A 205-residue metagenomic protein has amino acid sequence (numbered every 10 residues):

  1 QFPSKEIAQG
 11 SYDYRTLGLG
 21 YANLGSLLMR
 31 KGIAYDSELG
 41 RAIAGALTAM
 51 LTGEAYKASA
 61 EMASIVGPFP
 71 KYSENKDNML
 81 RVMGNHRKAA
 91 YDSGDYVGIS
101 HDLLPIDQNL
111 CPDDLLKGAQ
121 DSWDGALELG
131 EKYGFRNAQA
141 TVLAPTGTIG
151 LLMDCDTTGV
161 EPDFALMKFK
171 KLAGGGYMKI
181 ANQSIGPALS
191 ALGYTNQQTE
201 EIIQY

Functional and structural regions predicted by a protein language model:
Q1-Y205: Long, C-terminal-biased catalytic regions of enzyme "large/alpha" subunits
